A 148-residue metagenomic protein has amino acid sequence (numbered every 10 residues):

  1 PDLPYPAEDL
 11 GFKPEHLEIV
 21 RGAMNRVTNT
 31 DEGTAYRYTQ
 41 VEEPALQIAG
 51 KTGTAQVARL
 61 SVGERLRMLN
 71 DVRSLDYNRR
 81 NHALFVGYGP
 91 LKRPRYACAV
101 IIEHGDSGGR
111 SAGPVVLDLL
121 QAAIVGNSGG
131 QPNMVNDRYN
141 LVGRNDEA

Functional and structural regions predicted by a protein language model:
P1-D9, E15, M24-G130: Active-site beta-strand/loop architecture of penicillin-binding DD-peptidases
Q131-A148: Short, highly charged C-terminal tails/helix-capping segments
